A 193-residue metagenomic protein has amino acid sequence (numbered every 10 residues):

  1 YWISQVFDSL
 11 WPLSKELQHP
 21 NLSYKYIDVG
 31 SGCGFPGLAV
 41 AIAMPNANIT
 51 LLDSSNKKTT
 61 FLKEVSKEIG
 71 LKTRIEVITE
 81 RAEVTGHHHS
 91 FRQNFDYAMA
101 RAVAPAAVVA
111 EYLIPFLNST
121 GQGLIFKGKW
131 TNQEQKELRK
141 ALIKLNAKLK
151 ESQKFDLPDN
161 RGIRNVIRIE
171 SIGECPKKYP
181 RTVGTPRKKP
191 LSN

Functional and structural regions predicted by a protein language model:
W2, L10-A102, A110: Conserved SAM/SAH cofactor-binding pocket of Class I
N48, R74-E76, Q122, K148-E151: Conserved beta-strand segments of alpha/beta enzyme cores
K58-T60, T131, Q135: Short alpha-helix immediately C-terminal to the canonical SAM-binding loop
L71, L117-S119: Helix-to-beta-strand junctions that scaffold the AdoMet/dcAdoMet cofactor pocket in Class I SAM-dependent enzymes
E83, G128-N132, L157: Short "lid" loop at the C-terminus of a central beta-strand within the Rossmann-like core of SAM-dependent
A102-V103, G173: Short glycine-/small-residue-rich Rossmann-like dinucleotide-binding loops
T120-W130: Conserved beta-strand signature within the Rossmann-like core of class I S-adenosyl-L-methionine
K136-N193: SAM/dcSAM-binding transferase cores
